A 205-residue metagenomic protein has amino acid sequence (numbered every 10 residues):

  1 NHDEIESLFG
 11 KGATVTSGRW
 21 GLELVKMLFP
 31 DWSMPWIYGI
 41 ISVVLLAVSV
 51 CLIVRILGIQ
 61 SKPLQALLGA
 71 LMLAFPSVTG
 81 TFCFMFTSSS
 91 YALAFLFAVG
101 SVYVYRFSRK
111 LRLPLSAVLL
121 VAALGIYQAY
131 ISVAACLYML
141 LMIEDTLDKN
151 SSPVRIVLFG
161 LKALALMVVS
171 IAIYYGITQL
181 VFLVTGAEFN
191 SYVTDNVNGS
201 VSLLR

Functional and structural regions predicted by a protein language model:
N1-I40, C51-L52, G69, M85 (+4 more regions): Transmembrane catalytic cores of multi-pass membrane glycosyltransferases and polysaccharide-assembly enzymes
M34-W36, I59-A66, S108-L115, S152: Membrane-helix interface segments
I40-A66, G100-V104: Transmembrane-helix motifs of polytopic, lipid-linked glycan transferases
V44-A47, A92-Y103, S116, M167: Alpha-helical transmembrane segments of multi-pass membrane proteins
A66-M72, L115-V121: Central hydrophobic cores of alpha-helical transmembrane segments in multi-pass integral membrane proteins
L68-F97, G125: Aromatic- and kink-enriched transmembrane "portal" helix at the membrane-lumen/periplasm boundary that abuts
S77, V99, V104, L115-S116 (+2 more regions): Polyanion-engaging groove/track-forming segments
A98-L113, D145-S151: Membrane-interface transmembrane helices that cradle and orient dolichyl/undecaprenyl
